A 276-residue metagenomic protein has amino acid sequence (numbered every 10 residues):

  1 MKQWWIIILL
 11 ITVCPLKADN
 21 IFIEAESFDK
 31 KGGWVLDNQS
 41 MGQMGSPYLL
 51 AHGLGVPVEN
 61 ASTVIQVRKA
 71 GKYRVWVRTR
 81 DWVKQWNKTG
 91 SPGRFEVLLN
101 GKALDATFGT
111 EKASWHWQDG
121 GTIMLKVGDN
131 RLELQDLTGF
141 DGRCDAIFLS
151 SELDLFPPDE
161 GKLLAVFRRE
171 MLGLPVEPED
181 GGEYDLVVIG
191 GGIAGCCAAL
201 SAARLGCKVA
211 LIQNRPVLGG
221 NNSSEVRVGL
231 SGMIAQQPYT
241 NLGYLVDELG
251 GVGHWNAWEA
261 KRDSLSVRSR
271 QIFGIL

Functional and structural regions predicted by a protein language model:
W4-V13: Sec-dependent N-terminal signal peptides
A18-E179: Extracytoplasmic
R80, G191, N214: Cofactor-binding loop segments of dinucleotide-utilizing enzymes, especially the Rossmann-like FAD- and NAD(P)+-binding
D180-G192: Beta1/beta-strand and adjacent pyrophosphate-binding region of the FAD-binding site in flavoprotein oxidoreductases
G195: N-terminal Rossmann-fold NAD(P) dinucleotide-binding loop
S201, C207-K208, Q213-L276: Conserved N-terminal/central alpha/beta ligand/cofactor-binding core
